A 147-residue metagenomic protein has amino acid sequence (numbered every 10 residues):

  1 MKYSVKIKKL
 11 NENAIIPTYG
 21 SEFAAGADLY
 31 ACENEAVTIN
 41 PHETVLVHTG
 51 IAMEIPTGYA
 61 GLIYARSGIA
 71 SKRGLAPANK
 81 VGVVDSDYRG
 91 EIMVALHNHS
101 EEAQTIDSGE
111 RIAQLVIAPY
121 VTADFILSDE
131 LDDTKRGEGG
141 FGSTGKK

Functional and structural regions predicted by a protein language model:
M1-K147: DUTPase catalytic domain/fold
